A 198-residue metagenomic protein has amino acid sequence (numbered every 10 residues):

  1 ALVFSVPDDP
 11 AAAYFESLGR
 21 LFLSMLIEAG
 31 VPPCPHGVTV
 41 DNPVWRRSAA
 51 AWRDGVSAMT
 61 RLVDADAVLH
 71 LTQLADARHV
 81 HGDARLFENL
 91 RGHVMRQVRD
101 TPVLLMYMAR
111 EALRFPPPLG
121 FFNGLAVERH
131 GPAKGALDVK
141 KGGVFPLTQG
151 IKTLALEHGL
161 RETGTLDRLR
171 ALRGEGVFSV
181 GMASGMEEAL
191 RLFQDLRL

Functional and structural regions predicted by a protein language model:
A1-L198: A nucleotide- and high-energy phosphate-metabolite-utilizing enzyme signature
